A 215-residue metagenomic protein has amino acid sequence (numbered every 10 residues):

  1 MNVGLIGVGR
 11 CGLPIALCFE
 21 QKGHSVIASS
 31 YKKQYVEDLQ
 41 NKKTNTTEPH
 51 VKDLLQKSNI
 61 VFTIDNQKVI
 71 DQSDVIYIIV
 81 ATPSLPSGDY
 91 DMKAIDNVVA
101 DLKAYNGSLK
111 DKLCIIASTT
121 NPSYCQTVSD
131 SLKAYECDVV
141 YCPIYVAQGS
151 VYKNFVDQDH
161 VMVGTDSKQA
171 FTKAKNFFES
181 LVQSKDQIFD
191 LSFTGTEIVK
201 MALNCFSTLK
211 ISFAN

Functional and structural regions predicted by a protein language model:
M1-T44: NAD(P)+-binding Rossmann beta1-loop-alpha1 motif at the extreme N-terminus of oxidoreductases
S25, Y31-V75, T82-D89: Conserved N-terminal Rossmann-fold NAD(P) cofactor-binding segment
Q72-S73, D111, Q158: Local beta-strand N-terminus motif with an aromatic residue
I79-V80, S118, T165-D166: Glycine-rich, N-terminal phosphate-binding loop of Rossmann-like dinucleotide-binding domains
P83-S150: Rossmann-like NAD(P)(H) cofactor-binding subdomain of soluble oxidoreductases
Q126-V140, V151-N215: Internal alpha-helical scaffold of NAD(P)-dependent oxidoreductase catalytic cores
